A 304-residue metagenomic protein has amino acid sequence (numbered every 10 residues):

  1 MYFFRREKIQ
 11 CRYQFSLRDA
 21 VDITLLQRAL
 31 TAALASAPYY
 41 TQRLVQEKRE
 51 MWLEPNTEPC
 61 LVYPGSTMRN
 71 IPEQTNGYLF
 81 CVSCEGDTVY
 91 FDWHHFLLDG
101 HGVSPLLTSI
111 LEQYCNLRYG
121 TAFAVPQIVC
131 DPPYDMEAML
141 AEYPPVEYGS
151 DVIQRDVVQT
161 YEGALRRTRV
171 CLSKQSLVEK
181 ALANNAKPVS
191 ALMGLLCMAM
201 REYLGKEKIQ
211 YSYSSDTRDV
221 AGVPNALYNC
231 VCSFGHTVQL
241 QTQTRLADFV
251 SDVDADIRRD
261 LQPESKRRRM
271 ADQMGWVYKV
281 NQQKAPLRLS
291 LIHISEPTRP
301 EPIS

Functional and structural regions predicted by a protein language model:
M1, S66, L97-E179: Non-catalytic, low-complexity flexible loops and terminal extensions
M1-E50, E58-C81, R201-L291, S295 (+1 more regions): Acyl-thioester-dependent acyl-group transfer interface
R18-A35, D92-T108, R169-G205: Acyl activation and transfer enzymes in specialized metabolism, enriched for ANL adenylate-forming modules
K48, G86-D87: Residue-level signal for tight coil/turn positions that link beta-strands
T88, K187, T298: Ser/Thr-centric signal marking residues that sit in or immediately flank functional binding/regulatory motifs
V89-W93, S212: Beta-strand elements within well-structured catalytic alpha/beta cores of enzymes that handle phosphate/sulfate esters
